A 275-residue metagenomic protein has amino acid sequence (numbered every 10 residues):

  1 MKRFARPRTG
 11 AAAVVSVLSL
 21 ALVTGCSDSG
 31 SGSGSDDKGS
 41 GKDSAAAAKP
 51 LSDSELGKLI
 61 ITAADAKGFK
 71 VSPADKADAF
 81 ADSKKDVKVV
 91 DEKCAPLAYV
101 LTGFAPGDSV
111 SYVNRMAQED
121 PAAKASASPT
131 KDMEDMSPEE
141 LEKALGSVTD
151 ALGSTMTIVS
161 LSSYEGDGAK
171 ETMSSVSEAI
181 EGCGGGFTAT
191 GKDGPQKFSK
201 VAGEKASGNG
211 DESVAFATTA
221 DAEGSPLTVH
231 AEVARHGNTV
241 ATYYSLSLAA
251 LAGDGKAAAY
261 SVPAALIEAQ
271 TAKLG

Functional and structural regions predicted by a protein language model:
K2-V14: Bacterial N-terminal signal peptides that target proteins for export
A21-G25: C-terminal motif of bacterial Sec signal peptides marking the signal peptidase cleavage site
S27-G30: Bacterial signal peptide processing site
D36-A64: Post-signal peptide N-terminal segment of mature Sec-exported envelope proteins
P50, K170, A257-S261: Soluble non-cytosolic domains of exported or imported proteins
S72-P226: A small/polar (G/S/T-enriched), proline-flanked helix-loop surface module common in exported/cell-envelope proteins
S199-I267: A short, solvent-exposed beta-edge/loop patch
A265-G275: Short, gly/Ser/Thr-rich active-site loops of penicillin-recognizing serine hydrolases
